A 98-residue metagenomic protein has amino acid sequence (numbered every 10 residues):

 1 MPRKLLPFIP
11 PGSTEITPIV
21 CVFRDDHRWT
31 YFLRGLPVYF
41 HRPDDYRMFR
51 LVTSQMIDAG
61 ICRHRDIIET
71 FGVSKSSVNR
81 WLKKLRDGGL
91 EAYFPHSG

Functional and structural regions predicted by a protein language model:
R3-F8, S13-T14, P95-G98: Intrinsically disordered, low-complexity basic tails/linkers immediately adjacent to helix-turn-helix/homeobox/MYB/SANT
E15-L33: Linker/hinge segments immediately adjacent to helix-turn-helix/homeobox DNA-binding domains
H27-F49, S97-G98: Short, Lys/Arg-enriched anionic-surface-contact patches
Y39, P43, I57, I68: Short, charged/polar micro-motifs that form catalytic or ligand-binding hotspots
D45-C62: Short, amphipathic alpha-helical "recognition" segments used to contact nucleic acids or chromatin
R63-G72: Short alpha-helical "recognition helix" segments of helix-turn-helix
K75-G98: Short, basic alpha-helical/linker "hinge" immediately adjacent to a nucleic-acid-recognition surface
